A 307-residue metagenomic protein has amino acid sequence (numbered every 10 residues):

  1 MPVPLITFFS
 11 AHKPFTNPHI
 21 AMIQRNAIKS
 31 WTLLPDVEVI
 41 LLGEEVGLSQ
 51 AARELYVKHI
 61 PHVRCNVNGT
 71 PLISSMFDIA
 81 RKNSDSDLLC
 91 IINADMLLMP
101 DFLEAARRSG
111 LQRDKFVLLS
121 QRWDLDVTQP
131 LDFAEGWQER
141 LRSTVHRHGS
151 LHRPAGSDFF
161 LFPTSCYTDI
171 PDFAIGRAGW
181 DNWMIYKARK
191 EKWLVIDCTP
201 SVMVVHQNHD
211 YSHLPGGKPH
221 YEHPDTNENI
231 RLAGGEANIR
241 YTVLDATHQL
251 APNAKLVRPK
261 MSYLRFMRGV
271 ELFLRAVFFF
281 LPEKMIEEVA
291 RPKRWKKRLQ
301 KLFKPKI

Functional and structural regions predicted by a protein language model:
I6-P14, P18-I20, F173-I307: C-terminal catalytic/acceptor-binding lobe
F15-M22, P130-A134: Short, flexible/disordered intra-domain loops and linkers
N17-P18, E45-A51, D126-Q129: Short, charged/polar "capping" segments at the starts of alpha-helices and the immediately preceding loops
H19, Q24, L41-E44: N-terminal carbohydrate-binding/catalytic regions of secreted carbohydrate-active enzymes
I23-E38: Short, acidic, metal-binding catalytic loop of nucleotide-sugar glycosyltransferases
V37-E44, L118-L119: Short, hydrophobic beta-strand segments that form beta-sheet elements in well-ordered domains
L41-I92, M99-P100: Active-site-proximal specificity loops/subdomain of glycosyltransferases
R81, L97-Y186: Conserved catalytic core of nucleotide-sugar-dependent glycosyltransferases
